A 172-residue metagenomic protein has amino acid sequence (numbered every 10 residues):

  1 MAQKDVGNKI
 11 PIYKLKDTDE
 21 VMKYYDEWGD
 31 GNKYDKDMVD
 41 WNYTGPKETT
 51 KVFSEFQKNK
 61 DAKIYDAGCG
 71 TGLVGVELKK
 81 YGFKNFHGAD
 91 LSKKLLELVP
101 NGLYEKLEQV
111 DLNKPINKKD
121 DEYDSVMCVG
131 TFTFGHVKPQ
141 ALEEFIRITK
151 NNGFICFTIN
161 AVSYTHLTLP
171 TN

Functional and structural regions predicted by a protein language model:
M1-N32: N-terminal, positively charged/glycine-rich alpha-helical extensions of SAM-dependent methyltransferases
G31-Y43: Class I SAM-dependent methyltransferase Rossmann-like catalytic core, especially the SAM/SAH-binding loop
Y43-K60: Conserved alpha-helix/loop element of class I SAM-dependent methyltransferases that forms part of the SAM/SAH-binding
Y65-P115: Class I SAM-dependent methyltransferase SAM/SAH-binding core
I116-V126: A short acidic, Gly/Pro-enriched loop at the edge of an enzyme's catalytic core that lines a small-molecule cofactor
P139-N151: A short glycine-rich, Lys/Arg-flanked "PGG" loop and its adjoining helix->strand segment in the class I
N152-N160: Conserved beta-strand signature within the Rossmann-like core of class I S-adenosyl-L-methionine
T165-T171: Conserved small/polar residues in nucleotide/adenosyl-binding loops
